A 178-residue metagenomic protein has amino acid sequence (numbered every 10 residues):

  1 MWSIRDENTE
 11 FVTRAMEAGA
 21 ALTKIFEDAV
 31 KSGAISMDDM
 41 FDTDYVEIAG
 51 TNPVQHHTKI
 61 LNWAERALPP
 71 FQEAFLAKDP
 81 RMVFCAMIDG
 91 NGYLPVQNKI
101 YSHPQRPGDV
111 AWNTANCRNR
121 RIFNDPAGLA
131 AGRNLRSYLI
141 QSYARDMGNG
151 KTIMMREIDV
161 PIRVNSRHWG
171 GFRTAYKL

Functional and structural regions predicted by a protein language model:
M1-L178: N-terminal membrane-sensor/transducer module of prokaryotic signaling receptors
